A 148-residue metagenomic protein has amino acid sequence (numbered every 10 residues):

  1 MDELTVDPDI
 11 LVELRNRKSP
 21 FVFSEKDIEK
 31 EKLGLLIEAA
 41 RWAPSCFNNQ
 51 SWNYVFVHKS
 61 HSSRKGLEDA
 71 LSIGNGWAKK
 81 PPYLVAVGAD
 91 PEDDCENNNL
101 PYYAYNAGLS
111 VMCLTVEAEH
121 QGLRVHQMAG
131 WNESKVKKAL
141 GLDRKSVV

Functional and structural regions predicted by a protein language model:
M1-Y83: N-terminal amphipathic, basic helical "cap/leader" segment at the start of enzyme domains
R15-E25, D90-Y103: A short, flexible low-complexity segment enriched in Lys/Arg and Gly/Pro that occurs in N-terminal basic tails
A40, V85, C95-A139: Small-aliphatic-rich amphipathic alpha-helix that forms the alpha element of a beta-alpha
K59-R64, D90-D93, S134: Short, charged/polar surface micro-motifs in flexible loops or helix N-caps
L71, V87-P91, A118: Generic hydrophobic/packing signal
A78-D94: Acidic-glycine-rich active-site phosphate/pyrophosphate-binding loop
G141-R144: Short low-complexity, flexible loop/linker segments enriched in glycine and/or proline with clustered acidic
V147: Conserved small/polar residues in nucleotide/adenosyl-binding loops
